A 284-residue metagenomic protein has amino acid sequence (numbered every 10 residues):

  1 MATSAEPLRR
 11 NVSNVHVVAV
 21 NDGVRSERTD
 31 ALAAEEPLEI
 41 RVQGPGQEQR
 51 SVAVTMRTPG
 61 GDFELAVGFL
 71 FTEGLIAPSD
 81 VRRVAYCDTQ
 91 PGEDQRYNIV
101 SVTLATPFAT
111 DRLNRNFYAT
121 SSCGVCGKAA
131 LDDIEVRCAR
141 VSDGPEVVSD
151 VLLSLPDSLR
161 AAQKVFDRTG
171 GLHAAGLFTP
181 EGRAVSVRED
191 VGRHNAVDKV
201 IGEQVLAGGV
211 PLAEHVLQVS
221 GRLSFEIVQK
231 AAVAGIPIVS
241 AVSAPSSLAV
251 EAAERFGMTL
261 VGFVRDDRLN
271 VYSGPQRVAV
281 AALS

Functional and structural regions predicted by a protein language model:
A2-A175, T179-V187: Intrinsically disordered, low-complexity regions enriched in acidic/Ser/Thr/Pro/Gln residues
E64, L75-S79, C87-D88, S122-C126 (+6 more regions): Short, surface-exposed linear patches
G68, G74, G124-G127, G170-G171 (+5 more regions): Glycine-centered flexibility sites
P156-S220, E226-I227: A mid-sequence, solvent-exposed acidic-amphipathic segment
H194-Y272, R277-L283: Feature captures the catalytic cores and cofactor-binding loops of soluble hydro-lyases/lyases that act on carboxylate
